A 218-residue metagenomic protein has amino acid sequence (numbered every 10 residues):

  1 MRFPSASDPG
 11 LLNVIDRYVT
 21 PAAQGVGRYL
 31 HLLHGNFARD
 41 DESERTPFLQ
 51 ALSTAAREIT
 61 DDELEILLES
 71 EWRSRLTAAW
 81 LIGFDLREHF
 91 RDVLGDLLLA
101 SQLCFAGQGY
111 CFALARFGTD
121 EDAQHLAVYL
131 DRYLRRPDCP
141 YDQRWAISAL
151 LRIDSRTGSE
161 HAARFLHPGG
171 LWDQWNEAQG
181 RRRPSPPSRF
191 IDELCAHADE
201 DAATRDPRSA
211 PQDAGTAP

Functional and structural regions predicted by a protein language model:
M1-I59, H167-P218: N-terminal alpha-helical scaffold/docking segments in eukaryotic complex subunits
G10, R28, P47-A51, D62-E63 (+4 more regions): Exposed alpha-helical structural elements
G35, S43-A55, L76-L86, G107-T119 (+1 more regions): Structural detector for internal amphipathic alpha-helices that build alpha-solenoid repeat scaffolds
A56-L67, R87-L99, D120-Y133, S155-L166 (+1 more regions): Amphipathic alpha-helical scaffolding segments comprising HEAT/armadillo-like alpha-solenoid repeats
E63, E71-L81, H89-F90: Short, well-structured hydrophobic secondary-structure segments
W72-R73, L103-F105, R136-P140: Alpha-helix N-cap/helix-start positions at coil->helix boundaries
L81, D96-L103: Alpha-helical transmembrane segments with an aromatic anchor "belt"
P140-A149, I153, E160-R182: Accessory, usually C-terminal, subdomains that scaffold auxiliary metal cofactors
